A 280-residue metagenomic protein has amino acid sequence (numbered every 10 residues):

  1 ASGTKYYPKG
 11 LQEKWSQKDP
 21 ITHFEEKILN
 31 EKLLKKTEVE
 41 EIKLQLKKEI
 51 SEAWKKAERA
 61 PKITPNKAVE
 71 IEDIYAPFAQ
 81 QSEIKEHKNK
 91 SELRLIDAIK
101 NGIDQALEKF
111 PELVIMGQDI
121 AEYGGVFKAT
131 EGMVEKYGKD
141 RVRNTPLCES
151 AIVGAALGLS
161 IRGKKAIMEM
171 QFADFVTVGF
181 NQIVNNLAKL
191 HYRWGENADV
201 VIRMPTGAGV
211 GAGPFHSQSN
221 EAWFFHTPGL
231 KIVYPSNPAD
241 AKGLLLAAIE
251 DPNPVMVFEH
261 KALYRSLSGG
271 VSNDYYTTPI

Functional and structural regions predicted by a protein language model:
A1-I84, R265-I280: Glycine/aspartate-rich loop-and-adjacent alpha/beta segment that forms the canonical ThDP
I71-L263, S268, S272-T277: Thiamine diphosphate
